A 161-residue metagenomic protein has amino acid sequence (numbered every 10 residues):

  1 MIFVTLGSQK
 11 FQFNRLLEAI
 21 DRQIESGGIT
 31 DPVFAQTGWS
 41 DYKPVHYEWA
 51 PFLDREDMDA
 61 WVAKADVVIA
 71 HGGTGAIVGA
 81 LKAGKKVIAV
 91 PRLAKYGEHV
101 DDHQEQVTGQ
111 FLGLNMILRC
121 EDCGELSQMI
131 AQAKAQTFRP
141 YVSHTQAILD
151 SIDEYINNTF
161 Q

Functional and structural regions predicted by a protein language model:
M1-K64: Donor-nucleotide binding loops and adjacent catalytic segments primarily of GT-B fold Leloir glycosyltransferases
F11, L53-A60, H71, E98-D102 (+4 more regions): Residues at secondary-structure transition points
L16, A76, V107: Conserved sugar-transfer catalytic core signal across GT-A, GT-B, and GT-C glycosyltransferases
D31-P32, K64-V68, L114-I117: Short active-site oxyanion
A35, Q132-Q161: C-terminal amphipathic helix plus adjacent low-complexity, charged tail appended to glycosyltransferase catalytic
W49-F52, I117-E125: Short acidic-hydrophobic, aromatic-tinged amphipathic segments that line or gate anion-handling sites
W61-E98: A donor-sugar binding/catalytic signature common to diverse glycosyltransferases and related nucleotide-sugar
K86-E121: Catalytic binding pocket for nucleotide-activated donors in carbohydrate/polymer assembly enzymes
